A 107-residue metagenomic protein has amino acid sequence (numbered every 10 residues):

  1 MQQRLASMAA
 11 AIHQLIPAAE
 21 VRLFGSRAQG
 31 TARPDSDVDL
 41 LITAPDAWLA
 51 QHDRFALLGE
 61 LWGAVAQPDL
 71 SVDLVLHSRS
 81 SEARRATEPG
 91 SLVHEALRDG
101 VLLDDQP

Functional and structural regions predicted by a protein language model:
M1-E20, Q29-P34, P45-P107: Catalytic core of pol beta-like nucleotidyltransferases
S26: Conserved H-loop
V38-T43: Short beta-strand->loop micro-motif that forms the acidic, two-metal-ion catalytic signature in nucleotide-processing
